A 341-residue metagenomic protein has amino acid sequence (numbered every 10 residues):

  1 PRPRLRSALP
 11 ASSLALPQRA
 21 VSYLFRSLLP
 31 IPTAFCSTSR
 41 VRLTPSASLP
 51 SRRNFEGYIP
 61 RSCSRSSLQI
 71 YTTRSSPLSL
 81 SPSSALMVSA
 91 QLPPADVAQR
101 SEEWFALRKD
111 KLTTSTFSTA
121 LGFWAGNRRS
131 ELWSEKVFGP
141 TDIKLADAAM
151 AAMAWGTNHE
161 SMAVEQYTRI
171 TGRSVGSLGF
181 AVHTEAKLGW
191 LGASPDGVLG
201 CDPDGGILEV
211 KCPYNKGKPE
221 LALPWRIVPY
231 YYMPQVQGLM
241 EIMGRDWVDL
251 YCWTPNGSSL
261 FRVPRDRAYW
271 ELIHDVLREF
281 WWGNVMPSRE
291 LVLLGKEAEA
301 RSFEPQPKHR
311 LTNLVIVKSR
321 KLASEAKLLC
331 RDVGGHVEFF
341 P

Functional and structural regions predicted by a protein language model:
R2-P341: Accessory terminal regions of nucleic-acid processing enzymes
